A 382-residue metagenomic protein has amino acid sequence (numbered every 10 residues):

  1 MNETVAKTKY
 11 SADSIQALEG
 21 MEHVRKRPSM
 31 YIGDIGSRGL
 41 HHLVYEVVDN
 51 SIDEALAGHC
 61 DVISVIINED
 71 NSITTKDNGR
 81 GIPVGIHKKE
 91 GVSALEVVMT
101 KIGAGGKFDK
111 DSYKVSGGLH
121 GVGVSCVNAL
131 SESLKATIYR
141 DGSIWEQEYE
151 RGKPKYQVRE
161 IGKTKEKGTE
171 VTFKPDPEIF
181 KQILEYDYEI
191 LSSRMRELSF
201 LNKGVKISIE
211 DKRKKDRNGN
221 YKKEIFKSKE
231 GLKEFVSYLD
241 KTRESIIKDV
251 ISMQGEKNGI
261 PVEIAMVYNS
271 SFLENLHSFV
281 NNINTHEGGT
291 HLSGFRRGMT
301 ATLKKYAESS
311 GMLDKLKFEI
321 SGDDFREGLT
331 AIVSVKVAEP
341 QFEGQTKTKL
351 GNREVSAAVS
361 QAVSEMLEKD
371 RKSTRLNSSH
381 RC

Functional and structural regions predicted by a protein language model:
M1-V48, V97-M99: Bergerat-fold GHKL ATPase/HATPase_c domain
N2-D13, N71-A94, G105-E230, F235-Y238: GHKL-type ATPase core
A17-R25, N68-E69, G162-T172, I264-V280: Flexible hinge/switch segments at interdomain interfaces of large molecular machines
R38-D61, G123-L130: Conserved ATP-binding N-box helix of the HATPase_c
D61-I67: A conserved short beta-strand within the histidine kinase catalytic ATPase domain
V171, G322-R375: Extended, well-ordered alpha-helical scaffold/bundle regions in very large, multi-domain proteins
E189, R196-L198, G204-Q345: GHKL/Histidine-kinase-like ATPase module
L376-C382: Single conserved hydrophobic/aromatic residue that forms the stacking wall/gate of nucleotide- or nucleobase-binding
